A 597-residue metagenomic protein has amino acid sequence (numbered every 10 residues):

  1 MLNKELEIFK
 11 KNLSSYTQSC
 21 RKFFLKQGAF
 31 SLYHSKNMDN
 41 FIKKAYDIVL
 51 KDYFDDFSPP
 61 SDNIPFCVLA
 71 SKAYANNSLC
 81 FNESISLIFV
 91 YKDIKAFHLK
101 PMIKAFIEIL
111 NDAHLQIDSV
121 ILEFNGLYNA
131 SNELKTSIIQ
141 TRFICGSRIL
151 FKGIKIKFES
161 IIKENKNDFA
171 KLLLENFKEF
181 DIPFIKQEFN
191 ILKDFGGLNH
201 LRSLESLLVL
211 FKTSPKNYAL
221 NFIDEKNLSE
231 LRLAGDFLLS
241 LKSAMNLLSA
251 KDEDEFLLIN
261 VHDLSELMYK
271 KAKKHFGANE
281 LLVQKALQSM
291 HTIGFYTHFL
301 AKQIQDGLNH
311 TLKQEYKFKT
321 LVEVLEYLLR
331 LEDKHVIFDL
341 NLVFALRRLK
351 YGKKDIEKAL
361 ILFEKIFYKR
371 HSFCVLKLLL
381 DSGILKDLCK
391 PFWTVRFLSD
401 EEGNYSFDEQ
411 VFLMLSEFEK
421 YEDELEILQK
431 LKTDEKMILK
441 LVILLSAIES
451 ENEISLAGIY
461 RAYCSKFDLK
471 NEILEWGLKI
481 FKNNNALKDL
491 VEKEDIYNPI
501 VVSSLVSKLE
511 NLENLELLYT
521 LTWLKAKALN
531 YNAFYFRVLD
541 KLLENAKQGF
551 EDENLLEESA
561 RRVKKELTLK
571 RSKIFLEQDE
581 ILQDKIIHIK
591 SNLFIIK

Functional and structural regions predicted by a protein language model:
M1-V68: Helical scaffold of the NTase/Pol beta-like nucleotidyltransferase catalytic core
K22-H34, P183-K193, E315, E357-K365 (+1 more regions): Active-site flanking loop/helix segments enriched in acidic
S35-K43, V49, S58-S61, L99-K152 (+4 more regions): Conserved catalytic core of two-metal-ion nucleotidyltransferases
K43-K95, K100: Active-site nucleotide-donor binding segment shared across nucleotidyl transfer reactions
C67-A73, E83-S84, L201, L241 (+5 more regions): His-Asp-centered metal-binding catalytic motifs of divalent-metal-dependent phosphohydrolases/nucleases
V120-R142, Q187, D400, E424-D434 (+2 more regions): Histidine/acidic-rich helix-loop-helix segments that form or flank divalent-metal centers in metalloenzyme catalytic
E164-I304, E435, S450: Conserved nucleotidyltransferase catalytic core and NTase-mimicking acidic/glycine-rich helix/loop elements in nucleic
E266, L287-Q303, G307, E510-E513 (+1 more regions): Regulatory modules associated with amino-acid/nitrogen control
